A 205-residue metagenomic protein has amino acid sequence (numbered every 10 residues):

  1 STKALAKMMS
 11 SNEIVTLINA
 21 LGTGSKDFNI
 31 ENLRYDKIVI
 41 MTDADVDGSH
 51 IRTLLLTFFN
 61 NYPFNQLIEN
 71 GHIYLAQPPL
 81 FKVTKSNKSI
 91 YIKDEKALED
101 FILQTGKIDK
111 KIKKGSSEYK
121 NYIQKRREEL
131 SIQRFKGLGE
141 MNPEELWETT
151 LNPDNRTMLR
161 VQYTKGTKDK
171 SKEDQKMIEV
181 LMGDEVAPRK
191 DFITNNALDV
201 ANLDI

Functional and structural regions predicted by a protein language model:
S1-I205: Conserved phosphate-chemistry cores used by DNA topoisomerases
